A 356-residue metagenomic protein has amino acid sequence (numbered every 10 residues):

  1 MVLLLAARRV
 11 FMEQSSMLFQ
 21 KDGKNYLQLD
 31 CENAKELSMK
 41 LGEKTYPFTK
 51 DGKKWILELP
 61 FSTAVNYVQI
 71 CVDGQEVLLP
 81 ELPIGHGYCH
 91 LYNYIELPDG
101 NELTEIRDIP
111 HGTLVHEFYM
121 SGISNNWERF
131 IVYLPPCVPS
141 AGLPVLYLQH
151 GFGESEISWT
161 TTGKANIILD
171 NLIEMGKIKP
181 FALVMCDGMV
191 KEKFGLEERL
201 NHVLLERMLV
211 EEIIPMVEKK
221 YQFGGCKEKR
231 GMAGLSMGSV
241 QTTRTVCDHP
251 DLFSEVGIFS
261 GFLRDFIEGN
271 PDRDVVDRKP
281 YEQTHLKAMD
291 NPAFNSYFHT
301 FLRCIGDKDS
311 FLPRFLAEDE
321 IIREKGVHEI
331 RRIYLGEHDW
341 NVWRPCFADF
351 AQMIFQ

Functional and structural regions predicted by a protein language model:
M1-F11: Short, Lys/Arg-enriched N-terminal segments with co-localized hydrophobic residues within the first ~10-30 amino acids
E13-T45, T49-Q356: Non-catalytic cap/lid and distal C-terminal segments of serine-dependent acyl enzymes
